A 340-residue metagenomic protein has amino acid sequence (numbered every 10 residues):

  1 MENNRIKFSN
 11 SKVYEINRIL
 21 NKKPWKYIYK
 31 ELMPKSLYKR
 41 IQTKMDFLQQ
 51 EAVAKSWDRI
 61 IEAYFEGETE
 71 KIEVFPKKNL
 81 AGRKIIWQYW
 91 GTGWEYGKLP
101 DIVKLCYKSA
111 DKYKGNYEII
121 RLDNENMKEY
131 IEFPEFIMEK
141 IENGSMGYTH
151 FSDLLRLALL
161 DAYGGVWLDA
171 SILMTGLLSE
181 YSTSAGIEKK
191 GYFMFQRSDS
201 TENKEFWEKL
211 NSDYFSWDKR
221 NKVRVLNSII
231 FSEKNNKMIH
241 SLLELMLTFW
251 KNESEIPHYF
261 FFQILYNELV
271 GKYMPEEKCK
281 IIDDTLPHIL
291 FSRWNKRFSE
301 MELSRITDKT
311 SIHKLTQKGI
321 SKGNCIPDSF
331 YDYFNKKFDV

Functional and structural regions predicted by a protein language model:
M1-S152, A170-V340: Glycosyltransferase-associated regions of secretory-pathway enzymes, highlighting luminal stem/catalytic domains
D153-Y163: Small-residue hinge/turn detector
Y163, L168-A170: Active-site acidic Asp-centered loop
